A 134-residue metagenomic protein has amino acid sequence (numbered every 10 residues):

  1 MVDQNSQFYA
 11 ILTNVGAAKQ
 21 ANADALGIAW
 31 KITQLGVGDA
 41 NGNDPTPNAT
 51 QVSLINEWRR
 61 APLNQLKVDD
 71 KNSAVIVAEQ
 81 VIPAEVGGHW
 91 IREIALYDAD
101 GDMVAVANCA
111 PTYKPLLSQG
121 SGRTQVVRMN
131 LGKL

Functional and structural regions predicted by a protein language model:
M1-L134: N-terminal assembly/attachment segments of tailed bacteriophage virion structural proteins
